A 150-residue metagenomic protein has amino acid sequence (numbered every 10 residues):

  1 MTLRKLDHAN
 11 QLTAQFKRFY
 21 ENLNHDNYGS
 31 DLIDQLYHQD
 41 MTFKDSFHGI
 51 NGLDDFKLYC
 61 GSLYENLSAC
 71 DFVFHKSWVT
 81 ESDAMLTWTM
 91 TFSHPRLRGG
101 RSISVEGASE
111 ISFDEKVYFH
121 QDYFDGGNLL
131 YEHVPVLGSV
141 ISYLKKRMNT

Functional and structural regions predicted by a protein language model:
T2-Q39: Short acidic-aromatic low-complexity motifs
L3, V79-T150: A beta-strand edge to alpha-helix "cap/lid" segment located at domain peripheries
Q11, D55, I103: Soluble or luminal CAZymes and related metallo-dependent hydrolases
T13, K17, I33-D34, K57 (+2 more regions): Generic detector of well-ordered alpha-helical segments enriched in charged/polar residues, highlighting helical
K17-L23, S46-N51, F119: Short, exposed beta-strand "edge-strand" segments with a Pro/Gly-rich flavor and a Y/T-containing core
S30-S82: A solvent-exposed, acidic/Ser-Thr-rich amphipathic alpha-helical stretch
